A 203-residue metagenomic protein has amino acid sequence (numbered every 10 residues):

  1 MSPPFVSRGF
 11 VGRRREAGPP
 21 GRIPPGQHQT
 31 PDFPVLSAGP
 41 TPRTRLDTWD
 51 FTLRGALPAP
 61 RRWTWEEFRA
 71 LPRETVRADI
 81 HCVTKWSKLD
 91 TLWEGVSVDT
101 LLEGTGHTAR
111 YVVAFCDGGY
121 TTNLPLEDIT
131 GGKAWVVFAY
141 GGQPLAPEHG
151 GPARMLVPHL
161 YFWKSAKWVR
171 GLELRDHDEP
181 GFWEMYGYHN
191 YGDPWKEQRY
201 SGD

Functional and structural regions predicted by a protein language model:
S2-D203: Structured, non-membrane catalytic/scaffold regions adjacent to prosthetic-group chemistry
